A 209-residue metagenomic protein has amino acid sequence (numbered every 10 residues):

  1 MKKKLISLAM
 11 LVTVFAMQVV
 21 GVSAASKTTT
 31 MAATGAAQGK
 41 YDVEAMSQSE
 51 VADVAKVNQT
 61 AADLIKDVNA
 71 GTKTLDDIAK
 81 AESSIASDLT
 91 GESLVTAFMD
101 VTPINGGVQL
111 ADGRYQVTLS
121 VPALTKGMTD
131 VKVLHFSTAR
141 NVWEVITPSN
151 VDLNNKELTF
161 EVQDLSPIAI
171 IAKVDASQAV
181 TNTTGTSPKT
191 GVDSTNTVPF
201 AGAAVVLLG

Functional and structural regions predicted by a protein language model:
M1-L8: Positively charged n-region of N-terminal signal peptides that target proteins for export
K4, V19-S26, T190: Sec/Tat signal peptide C-region and signal peptidase I cleavage site
A9-M17: Bacterial N-terminal signal peptides
S23-D53: Low-complexity, acidic Ser/Thr/Pro-rich repeat tracts that form intrinsically disordered stalk/linker regions of very
I85-K132: Proteolytic processing hotspots in large secreted/extracellular or virion-associated proteins and select intracellular
E157-V180: C-terminal beta-strand-rich structural cap/linker in extracellular carbohydrate-active enzymes
S177-N196: Short, aromatic-rich amphipathic segments at membrane interfaces that lie adjacent to a transmembrane helix or signal
S194-G209: A cross-kingdom C-terminal cell-surface attachment/processing module
